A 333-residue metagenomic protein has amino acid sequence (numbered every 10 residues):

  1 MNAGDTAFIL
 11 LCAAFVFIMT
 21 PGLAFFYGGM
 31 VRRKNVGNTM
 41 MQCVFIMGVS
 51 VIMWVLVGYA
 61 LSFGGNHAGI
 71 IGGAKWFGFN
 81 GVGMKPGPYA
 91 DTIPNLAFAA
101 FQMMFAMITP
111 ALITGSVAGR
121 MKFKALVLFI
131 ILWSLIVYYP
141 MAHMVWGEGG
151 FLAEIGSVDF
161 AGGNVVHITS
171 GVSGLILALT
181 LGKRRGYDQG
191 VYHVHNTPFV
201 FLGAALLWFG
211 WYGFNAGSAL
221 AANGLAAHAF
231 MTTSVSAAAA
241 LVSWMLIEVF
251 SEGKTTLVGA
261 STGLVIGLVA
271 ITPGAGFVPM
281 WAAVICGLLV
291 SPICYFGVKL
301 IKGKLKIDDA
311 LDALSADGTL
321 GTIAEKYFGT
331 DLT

Functional and structural regions predicted by a protein language model:
M1-A316: Hydrophobic alpha-helical transmembrane bundles of multi-pass membrane proteins
N38, D331-L332: Residue-level detector of short coil/turn "hinge" positions at structural boundaries
I307-D331: Extended ligand-binding regions for polar small-molecule ligands
